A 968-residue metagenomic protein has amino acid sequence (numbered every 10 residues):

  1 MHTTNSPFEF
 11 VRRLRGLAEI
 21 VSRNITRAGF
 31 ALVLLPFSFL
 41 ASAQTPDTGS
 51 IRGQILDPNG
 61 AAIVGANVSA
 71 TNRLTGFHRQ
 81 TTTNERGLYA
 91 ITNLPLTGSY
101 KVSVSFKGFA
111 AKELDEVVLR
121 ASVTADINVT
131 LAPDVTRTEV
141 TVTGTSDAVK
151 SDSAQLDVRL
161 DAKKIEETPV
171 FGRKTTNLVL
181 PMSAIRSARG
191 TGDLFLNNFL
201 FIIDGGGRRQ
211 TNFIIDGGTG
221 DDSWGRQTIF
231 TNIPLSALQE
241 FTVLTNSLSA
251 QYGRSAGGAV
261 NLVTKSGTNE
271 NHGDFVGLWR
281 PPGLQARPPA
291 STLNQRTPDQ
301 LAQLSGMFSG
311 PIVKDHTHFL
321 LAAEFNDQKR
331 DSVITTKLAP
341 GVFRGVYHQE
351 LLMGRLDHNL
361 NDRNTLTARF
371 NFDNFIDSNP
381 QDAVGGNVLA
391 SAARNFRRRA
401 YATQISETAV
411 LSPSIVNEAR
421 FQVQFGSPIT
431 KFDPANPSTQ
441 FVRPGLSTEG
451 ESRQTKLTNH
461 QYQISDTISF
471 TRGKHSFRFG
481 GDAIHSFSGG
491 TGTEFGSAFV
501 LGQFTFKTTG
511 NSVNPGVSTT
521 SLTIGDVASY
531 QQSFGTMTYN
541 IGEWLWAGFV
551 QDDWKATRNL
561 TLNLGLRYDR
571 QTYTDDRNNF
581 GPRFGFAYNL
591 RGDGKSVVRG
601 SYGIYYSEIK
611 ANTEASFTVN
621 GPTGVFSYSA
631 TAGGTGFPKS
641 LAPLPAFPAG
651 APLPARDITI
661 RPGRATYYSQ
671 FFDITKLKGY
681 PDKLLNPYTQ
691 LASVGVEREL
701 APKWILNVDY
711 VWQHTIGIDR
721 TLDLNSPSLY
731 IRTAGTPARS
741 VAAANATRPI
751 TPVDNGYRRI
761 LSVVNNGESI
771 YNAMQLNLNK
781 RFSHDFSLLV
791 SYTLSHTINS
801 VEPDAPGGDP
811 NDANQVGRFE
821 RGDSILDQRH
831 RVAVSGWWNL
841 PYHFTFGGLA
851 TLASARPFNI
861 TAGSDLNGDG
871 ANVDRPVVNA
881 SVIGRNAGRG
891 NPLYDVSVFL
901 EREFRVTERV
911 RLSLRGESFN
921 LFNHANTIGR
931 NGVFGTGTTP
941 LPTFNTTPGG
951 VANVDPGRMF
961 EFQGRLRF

Functional and structural regions predicted by a protein language model:
A70, G98-K107: A short, solvent-exposed beta-strand micro-motif common in secreted/extracellular proteins
H78, N84, L88-A90, K107-S266 (+5 more regions): Periplasmic N-terminal accessory/gating domains of Gram-negative outer-membrane beta-barrel systems
A188, S529, D576, A587-V764 (+2 more regions): Solvent-exposed loop/turn elements at secondary-structure boundaries
H272, T297-I376, N395-V423, P582: Transmembrane beta-barrel wall of Gram-negative outer-membrane proteins
H348-Q349, H358-A547, R732: Replace "related TpsB outer-membrane translocases also match" with "some related outer-membrane beta-barrels such as
R656-T666, H843-R909, S913, T943-T946 (+1 more regions): Extracytoplasmic gating/loop element in the C-terminal half of outer-membrane beta-barrel translocons and assembly
N707-A853: Gram-negative outer-membrane beta-barrel transporters
R889, N926-F968: C-terminal beta-signal and terminal closure region of outer-membrane beta-barrel proteins
